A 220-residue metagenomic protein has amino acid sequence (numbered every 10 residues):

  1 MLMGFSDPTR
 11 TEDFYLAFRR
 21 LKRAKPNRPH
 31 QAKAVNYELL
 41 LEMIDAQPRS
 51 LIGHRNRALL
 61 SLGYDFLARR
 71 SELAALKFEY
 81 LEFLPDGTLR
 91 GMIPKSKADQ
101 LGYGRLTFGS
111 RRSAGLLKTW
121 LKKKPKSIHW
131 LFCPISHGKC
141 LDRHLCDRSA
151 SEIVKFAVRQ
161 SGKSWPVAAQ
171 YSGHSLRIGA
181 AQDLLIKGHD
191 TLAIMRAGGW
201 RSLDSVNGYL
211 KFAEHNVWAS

Functional and structural regions predicted by a protein language model:
F5-D45, K95-A98, I135-C140: Flexible interdomain linker/hinge and immediately adjacent N-terminus of the catalytic tyrosine-recombinase domain
Y37-R70: Basic, Lys/Arg- and aromatic-enriched nucleic-acid-binding interface segment
L40, R55-R57, D147, S151 (+1 more regions): Short, leucine-enriched amphipathic alpha-helices that occur as contiguous helical runs
M43, L59, L67, L73 (+5 more regions): Mobile genetic element proteins and their domesticated derivatives, centered on retroelements and DNA transposons
G63-T88, A193-R196: Short, charged phosphate-coordinating catalytic segments
L84-L141, S149-S161: Basic, alpha-helical nucleic-acid-contacting "clamp/cap" segments
K126-S127, S151-R196, L203, H215: Short, basic (Lys/Arg/His-rich) helix/loop patches that form interaction surfaces in the mid-to-C-terminal regions
G198-S220: Catalytic-site neighborhood detector that most strongly recognizes the C-terminal catalytic loop/helix of tyrosine
